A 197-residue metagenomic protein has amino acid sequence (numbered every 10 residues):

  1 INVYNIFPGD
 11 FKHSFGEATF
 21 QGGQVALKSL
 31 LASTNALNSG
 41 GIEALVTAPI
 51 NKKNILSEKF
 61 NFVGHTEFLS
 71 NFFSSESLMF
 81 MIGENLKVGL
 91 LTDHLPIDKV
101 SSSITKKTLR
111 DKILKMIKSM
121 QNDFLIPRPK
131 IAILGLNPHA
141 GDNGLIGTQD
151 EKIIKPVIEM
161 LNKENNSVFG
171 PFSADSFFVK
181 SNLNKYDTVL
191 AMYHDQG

Functional and structural regions predicted by a protein language model:
I1-Q149, I154-G197: Anion-binding alpha/beta catalytic cores of soluble intermediary-metabolism enzymes, centered on
